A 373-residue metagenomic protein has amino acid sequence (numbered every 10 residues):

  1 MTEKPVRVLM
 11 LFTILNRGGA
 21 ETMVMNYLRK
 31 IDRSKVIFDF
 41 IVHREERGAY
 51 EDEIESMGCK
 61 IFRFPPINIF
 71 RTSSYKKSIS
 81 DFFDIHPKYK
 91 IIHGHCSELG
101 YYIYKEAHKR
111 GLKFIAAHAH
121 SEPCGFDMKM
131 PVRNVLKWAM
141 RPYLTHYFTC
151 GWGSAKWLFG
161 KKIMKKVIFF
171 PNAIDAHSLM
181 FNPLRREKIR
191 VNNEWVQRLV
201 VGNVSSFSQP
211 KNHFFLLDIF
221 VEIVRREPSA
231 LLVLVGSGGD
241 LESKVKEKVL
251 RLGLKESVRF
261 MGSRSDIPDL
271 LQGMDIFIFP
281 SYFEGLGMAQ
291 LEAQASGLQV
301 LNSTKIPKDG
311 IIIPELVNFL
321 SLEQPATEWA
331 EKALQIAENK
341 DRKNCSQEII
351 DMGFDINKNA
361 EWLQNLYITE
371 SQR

Functional and structural regions predicted by a protein language model:
G19, K340-R373: A charged, aromatic-enriched C-terminal amphipathic alpha-helix characteristic of glycosyltransferases across folds
E21-N26, L199, N203-E222, D240-S243: A conserved mid-protein helix/loop that constitutes part of the nucleotide-sugar donor-binding site
F40-G48, V204, L231-K244: Glycosyltransferase donor-sugar binding loop
G94-G100, H118-A119: Short His-centered aromatic/hydrophobic patch
P142-L184, W195-V196: Donor nucleotide-sugar binding/catalytic pocket of nucleotide-sugar-dependent glycosyltransferases
V245-G262: Nucleotide-activated donor-binding/catalytic signature segment of Leloir-type glycosyltransferases, i.e., the conserved
S263, Y282: Aromatic "clamp/platform" in nucleotide-sugar-dependent glycosyltransferases that forms part of the donor/acceptor
D309-A337: Change "using UDP/GDP/dTDP sugars" to "using nucleotide sugars
